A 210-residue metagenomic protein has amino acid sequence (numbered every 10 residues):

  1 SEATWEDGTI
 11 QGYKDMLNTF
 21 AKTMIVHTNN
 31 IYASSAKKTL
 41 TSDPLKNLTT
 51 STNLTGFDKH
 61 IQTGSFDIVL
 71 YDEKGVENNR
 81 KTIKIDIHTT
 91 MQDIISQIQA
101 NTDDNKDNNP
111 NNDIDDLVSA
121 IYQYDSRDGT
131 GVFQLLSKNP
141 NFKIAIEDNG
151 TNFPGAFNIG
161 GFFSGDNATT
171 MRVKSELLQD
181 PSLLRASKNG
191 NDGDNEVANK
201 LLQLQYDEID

Functional and structural regions predicted by a protein language model:
S1-D210: Structural signature of extracellular appendage/secretion-system components
